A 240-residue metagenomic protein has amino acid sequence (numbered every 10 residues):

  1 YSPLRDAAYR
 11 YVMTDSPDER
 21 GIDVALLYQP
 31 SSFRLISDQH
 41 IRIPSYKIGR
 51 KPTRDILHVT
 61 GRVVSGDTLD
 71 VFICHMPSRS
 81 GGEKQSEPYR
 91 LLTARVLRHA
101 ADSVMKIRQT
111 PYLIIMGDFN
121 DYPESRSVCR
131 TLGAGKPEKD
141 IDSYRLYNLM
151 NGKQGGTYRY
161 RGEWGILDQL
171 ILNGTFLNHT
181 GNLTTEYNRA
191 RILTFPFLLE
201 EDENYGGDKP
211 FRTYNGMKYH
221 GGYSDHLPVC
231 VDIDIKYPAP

Functional and structural regions predicted by a protein language model:
Y1-T68, F72-P77: Structured beta-strand-rich core segments of catalytic domains in phosphoester-bond hydrolases
V12-T14, S45-K47, S80-R90, I115-M116 (+2 more regions): Second-shell loop/turn segments in exported
P17-R20, G49-P52, E83-A94, Y160-W164 (+1 more regions): Solvent-exposed, acidic/flexible segments
D23, S37-H40, F72, G82-Q85 (+2 more regions): Short, solvent-exposed loop/turn and secondary-structure capping segments
A25, L92-D102, Q169: Solvent-exposed, polar/charged alpha-helical surfaces in well-ordered, non-transmembrane soluble domains, broadly
K51, S103-L113, D121-P240: Metal-dependent phosphoester-hydrolase catalytic domains
V64-R95, H99: Metal-dependent phosphoester/phosphodiester hydrolase catalytic core
M76, D118-F119: Active-site metal-binding loops of divalent metal-dependent hydrolases
